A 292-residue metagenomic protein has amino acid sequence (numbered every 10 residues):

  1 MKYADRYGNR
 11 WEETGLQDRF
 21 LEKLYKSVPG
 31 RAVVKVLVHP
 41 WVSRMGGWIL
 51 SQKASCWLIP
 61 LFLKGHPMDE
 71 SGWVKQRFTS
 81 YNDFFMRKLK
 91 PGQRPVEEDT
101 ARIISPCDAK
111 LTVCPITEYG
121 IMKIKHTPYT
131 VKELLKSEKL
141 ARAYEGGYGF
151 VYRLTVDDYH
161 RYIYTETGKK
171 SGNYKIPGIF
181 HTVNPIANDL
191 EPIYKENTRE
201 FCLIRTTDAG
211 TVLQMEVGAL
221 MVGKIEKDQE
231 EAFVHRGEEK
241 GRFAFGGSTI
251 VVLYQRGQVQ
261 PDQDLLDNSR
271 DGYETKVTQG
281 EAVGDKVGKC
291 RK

Functional and structural regions predicted by a protein language model:
M1-K292: Contiguous, well-folded functional domains in the mature portion of proteins
